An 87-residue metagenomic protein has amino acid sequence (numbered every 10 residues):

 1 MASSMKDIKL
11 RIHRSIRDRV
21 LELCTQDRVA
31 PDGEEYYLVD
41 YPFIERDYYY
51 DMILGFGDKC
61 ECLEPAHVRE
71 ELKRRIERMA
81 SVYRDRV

Functional and structural regions predicted by a protein language model:
M1-V87: Polybasic (Lys/Arg-rich)
